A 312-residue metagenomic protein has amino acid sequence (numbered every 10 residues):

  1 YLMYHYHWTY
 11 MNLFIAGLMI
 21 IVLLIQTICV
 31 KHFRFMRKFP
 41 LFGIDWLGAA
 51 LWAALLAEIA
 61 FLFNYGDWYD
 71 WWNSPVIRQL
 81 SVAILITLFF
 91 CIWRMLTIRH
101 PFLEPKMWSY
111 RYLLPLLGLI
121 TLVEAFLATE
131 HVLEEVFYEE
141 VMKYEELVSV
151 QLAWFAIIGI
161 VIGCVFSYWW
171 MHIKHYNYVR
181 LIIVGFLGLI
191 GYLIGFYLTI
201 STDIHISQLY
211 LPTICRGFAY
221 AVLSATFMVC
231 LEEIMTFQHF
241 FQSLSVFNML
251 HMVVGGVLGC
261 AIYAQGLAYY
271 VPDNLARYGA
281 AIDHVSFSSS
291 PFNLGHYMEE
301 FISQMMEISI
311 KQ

Functional and structural regions predicted by a protein language model:
Y1, V22-L23, L55-A60, L85-L88 (+5 more regions): A structure-centric feature marking long, well-folded core domains of fungal metabolic enzymes and membrane transporters
Y1-L2, W8, K311-Q312: Extended amphipathic secondary-structure runs
H5-G118, V123: Hydrophobic transmembrane-helix bundles of small-molecule transporters
W71-P75, E145, S303-K311: Membrane-interface segments at the starts/ends of alpha-helical transmembrane spans
P75-C91, E140-G163, A280-S290: Hydrophobic alpha-helical transmembrane segments and immediately flanking/interface helices in integral membrane
F102-P272: 12-transmembrane solute porter fold
V253-Q312: Hydrophobic transmembrane architecture of multi-pass small-molecule transporters
